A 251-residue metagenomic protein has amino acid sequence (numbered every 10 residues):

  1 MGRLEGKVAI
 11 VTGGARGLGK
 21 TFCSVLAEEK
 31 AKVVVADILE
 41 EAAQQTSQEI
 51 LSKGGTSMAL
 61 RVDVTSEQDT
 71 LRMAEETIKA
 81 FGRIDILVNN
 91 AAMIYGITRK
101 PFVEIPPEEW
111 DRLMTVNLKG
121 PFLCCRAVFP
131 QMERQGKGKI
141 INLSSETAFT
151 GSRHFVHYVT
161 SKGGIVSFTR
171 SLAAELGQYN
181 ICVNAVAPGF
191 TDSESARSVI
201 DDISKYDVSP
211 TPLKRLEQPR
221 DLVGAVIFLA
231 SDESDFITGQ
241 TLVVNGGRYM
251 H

Functional and structural regions predicted by a protein language model:
G2-V34, L172: Canonical Rossmann dinucleotide-binding motif of NAD(H)/NADP(H)-dependent dehydrogenases/reductases, specifically
D85, V103-F122, K137, I141 (+3 more regions): Catalytic Tyr-X3-Lys loop
T98-F102, P106-D111, A196, D207: Substrate-binding pocket helix/loop in short-chain dehydrogenase/reductase
C125, S161, T169: Active-site helix of classical SDR
P130, A174-Q178, D235: Alpha-helical segment proximal to the catalytic Tyr-Lys
S145: Residue(s) in the substrate-gating loop at a strand-loop-helix junction that position the organic substrate next
H157, Q178, A185-T211, D221 (+1 more regions): A glycine/serine/threonine-rich, flexible loop-to-helix segment that serves as the NAD(P) cofactor-binding "lid"
G177, C182, I237-G239, N245: Short, small/polar-rich loop/turn modules that mediate ligand/substrate recognition or access, typified
